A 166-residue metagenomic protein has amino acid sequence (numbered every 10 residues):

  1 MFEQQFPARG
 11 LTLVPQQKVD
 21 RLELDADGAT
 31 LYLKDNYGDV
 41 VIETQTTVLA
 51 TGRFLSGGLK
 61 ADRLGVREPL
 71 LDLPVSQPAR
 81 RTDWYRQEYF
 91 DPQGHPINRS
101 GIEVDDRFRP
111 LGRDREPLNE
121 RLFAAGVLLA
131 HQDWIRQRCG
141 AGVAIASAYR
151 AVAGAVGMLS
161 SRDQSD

Functional and structural regions predicted by a protein language model:
M1-R21, Q45: Helical element adjacent to the flavin cofactor pocket in flavoenzyme catalytic cores
L13-P15, L49, A124: A structural signal for the hydrophobic beta-strands that form the central parallel beta-sheet of Rossmann-like
D20-V41, T47: Conserved beta-strand-loop-beta-strand element in the redox core of flavoprotein oxidoreductases
D35-Y37, L55, L64-L71, P96: Accessory, usually C-terminal, subdomains that scaffold auxiliary metal cofactors
Y37, T44-G57, L128: Glycine-/small-residue-rich beta->alpha transition segments that form the dinucleotide
G57-V66, N119-E120, A125-D163: A conserved FAD-binding loop/helix module that cradles the flavin
R63-Y85, I145-A148: Gly/Ser/Thr-rich active-site loops/lids in small-molecule metabolic enzymes that frequently grip phosphoryl groups
V75-T82, Q87-Q137: FAD-binding beta-loop-beta segment adjacent to the flavin cofactor pocket
